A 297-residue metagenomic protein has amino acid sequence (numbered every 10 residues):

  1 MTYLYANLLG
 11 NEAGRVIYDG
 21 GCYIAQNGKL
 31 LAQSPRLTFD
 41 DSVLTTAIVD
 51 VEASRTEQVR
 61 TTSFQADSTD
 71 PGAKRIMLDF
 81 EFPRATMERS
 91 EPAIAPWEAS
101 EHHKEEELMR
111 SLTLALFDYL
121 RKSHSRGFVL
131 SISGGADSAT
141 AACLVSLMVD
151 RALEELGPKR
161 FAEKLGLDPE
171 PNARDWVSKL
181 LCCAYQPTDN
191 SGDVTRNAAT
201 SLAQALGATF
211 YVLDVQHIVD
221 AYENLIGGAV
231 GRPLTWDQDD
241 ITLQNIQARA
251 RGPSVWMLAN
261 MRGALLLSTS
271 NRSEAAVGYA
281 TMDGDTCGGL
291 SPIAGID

Functional and structural regions predicted by a protein language model:
M1-T45: CN hydrolase (nitrilase-like) catalytic-core segments centered on the catalytic cysteine and neighboring Lys/Glu
L4-A6, A25-N27, Q33, S123 (+6 more regions): Generic beta-strand/beta-sheet core signal
G10-G14, F39-S42, S54-T56, A136-T140 (+4 more regions): Flexible loop/turn segments at secondary-structure boundaries
D41-L120: Flexible inter-domain linker/hinge segments
P83-A85, K104-V129, K159-D168, R249-S254 (+1 more regions): Phosphate/ATP-binding catalytic cores across multiple sugar-kinase/actin-like superfamilies, primarily ASKHA
S90-K104, S123-I132, C183-Y185, W236-I241 (+1 more regions): Glycine- and acidic
F128-I132, A136-A199: ATP-dependent adenylation/pyrophosphate-handling site
V149, G157-A173, L180, L206 (+2 more regions): Active-site adenylate/phosphate-handling loop in enzymes that bind or generate adenylated species
